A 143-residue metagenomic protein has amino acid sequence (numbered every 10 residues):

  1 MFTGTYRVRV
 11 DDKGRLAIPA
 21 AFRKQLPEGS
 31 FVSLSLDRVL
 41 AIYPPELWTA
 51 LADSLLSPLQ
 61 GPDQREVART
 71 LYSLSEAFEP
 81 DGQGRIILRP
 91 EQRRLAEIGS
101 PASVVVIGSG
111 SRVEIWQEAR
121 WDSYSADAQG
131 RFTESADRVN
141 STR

Functional and structural regions predicted by a protein language model:
M1-R7, D12, F22-Q83, P90-R143: Flexible "stalk/tail and boundary" regions
